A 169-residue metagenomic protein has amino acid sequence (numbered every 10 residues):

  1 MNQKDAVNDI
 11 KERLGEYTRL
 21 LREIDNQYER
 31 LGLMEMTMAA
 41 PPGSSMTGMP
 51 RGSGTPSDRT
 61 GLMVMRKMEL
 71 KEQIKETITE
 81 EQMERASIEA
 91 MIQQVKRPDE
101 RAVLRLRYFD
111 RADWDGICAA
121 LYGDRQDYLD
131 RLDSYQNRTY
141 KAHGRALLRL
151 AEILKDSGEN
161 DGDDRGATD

Functional and structural regions predicted by a protein language model:
M1-Q94, Y122-D127, G144, L148-D169: N-terminal interaction/assembly modules
Q94-V95, D133: Short, conserved sequence motifs enriched in acidic/basic residues, glycine, and aromatics that mark functional "hot
K96-G116: Short amphipathic alpha helix immediately N-terminal
R107-Y108, D113, Q136-D156: C-terminal or internal capping secondary-structure element at the end of a domain, subdomain, or sheet
R111-N137: Helix-turn-helix DNA-binding module
